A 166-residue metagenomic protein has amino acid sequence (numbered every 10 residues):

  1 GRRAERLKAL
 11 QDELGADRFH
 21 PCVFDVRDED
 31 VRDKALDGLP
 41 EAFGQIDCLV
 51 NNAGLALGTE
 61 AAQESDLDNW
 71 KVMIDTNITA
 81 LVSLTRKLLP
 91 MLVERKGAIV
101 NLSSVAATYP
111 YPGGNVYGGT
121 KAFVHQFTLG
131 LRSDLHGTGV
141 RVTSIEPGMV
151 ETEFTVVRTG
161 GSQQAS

Functional and structural regions predicted by a protein language model:
E5, V23-K34, L67: The beta1-alpha1 cofactor-binding region of Rossmann-like NAD(H)/NADP(H)-dependent oxidoreductases
A53-G58: Conserved NAD(P)H cofactor-binding loop of Rossmann-fold oxidoreductase domains
E60-A62, D66-K71: Substrate-binding pocket helix/loop in short-chain dehydrogenase/reductase
T85, T120: Active-site helix of classical SDR
S104: Residue(s) in the substrate-gating loop at a strand-loop-helix junction that position the organic substrate next
Y111-N115: Active-site loop immediately N-terminal to the catalytic Tyr-X3-Lys motif of short-chain dehydrogenase/reductase
Q126, R132-S166: SDR active-site lid
